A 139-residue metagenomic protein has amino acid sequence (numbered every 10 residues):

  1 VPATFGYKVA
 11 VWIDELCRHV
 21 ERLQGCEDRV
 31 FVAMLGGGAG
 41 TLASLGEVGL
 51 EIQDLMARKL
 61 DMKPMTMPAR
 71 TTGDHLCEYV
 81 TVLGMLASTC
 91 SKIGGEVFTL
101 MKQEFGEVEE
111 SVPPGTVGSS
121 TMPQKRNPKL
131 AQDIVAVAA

Functional and structural regions predicted by a protein language model:
A3-A139: Internal glycine-rich alpha/beta core junctions
